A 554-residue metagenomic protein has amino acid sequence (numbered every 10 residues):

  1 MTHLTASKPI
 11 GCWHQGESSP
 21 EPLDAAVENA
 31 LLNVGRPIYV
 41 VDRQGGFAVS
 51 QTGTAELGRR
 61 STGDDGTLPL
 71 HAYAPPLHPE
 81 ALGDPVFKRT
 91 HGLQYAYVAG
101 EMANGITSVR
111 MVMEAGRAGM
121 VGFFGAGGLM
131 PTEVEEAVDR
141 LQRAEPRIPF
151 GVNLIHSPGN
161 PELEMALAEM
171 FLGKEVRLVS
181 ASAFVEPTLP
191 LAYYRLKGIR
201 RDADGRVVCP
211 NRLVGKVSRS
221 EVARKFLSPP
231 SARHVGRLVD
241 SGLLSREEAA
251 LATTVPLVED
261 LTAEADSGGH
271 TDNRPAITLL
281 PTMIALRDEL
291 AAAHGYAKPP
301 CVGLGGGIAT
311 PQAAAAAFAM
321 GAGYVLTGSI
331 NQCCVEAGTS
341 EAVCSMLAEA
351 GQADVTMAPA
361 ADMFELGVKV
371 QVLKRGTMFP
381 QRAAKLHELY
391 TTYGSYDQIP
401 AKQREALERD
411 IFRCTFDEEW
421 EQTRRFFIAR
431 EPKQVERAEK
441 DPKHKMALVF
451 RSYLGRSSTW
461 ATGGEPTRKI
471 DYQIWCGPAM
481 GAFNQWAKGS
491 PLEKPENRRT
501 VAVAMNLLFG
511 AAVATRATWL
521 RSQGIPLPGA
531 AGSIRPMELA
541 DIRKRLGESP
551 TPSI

Functional and structural regions predicted by a protein language model:
T2-P299, Q312, S329-N331, S458-I554: Active-site entrance/lid segments in N-terminal catalytic domains of soluble metabolic enzymes
P131-E135, D266, Q312-Q371: Catalytic or ion-translocation cores adjacent to nucleophile or general acid/base/metal-coordination motifs in diverse
N160, L167, F171-S182, A353-K374: Phosphate/diphosphate-binding loops
F171-V179, L196-R206, S231, V343-V355 (+2 more regions): Short secondary-structure transition/capping segments
L286, E336-E341, L347-P359, G367-G394 (+3 more regions): Helix-termini ("caps") and immediately adjacent flexible loops/tails, especially at membrane-solvent interfaces
C301-A309, T327: Glycine-rich beta-strand-to-loop/alpha-helix junction loops that act as flexible
K374-K443: C-terminal catalytic or substrate-handling cores of phosphate/nucleotide- and metal-cofactor-dependent proteins acting
R424-D471: Glycine-rich phosphate/diphosphate-binding loops and the adjacent beta-loop-alpha structural elements that coordinate
